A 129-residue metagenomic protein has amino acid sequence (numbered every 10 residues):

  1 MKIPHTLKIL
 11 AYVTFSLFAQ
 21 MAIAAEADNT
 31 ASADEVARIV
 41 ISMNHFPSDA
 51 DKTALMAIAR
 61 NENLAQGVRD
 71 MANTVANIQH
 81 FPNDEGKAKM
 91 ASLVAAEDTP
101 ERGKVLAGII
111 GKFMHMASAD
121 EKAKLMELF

Functional and structural regions predicted by a protein language model:
K2-A11: Bacterial N-terminal signal peptides that target proteins for export
L10-Q20: Bacterial N-terminal signal peptides
A24-N63, V68-M71: Immediate post-signal-peptide N-terminus of mature secreted/exported proteins
T30, M43-A50, I78-E85, K112-D120: Alpha-helix capping and inter-helical loop/turn segments
A57-R60, L93-V94, L128: Alpha-solenoid HEAT/Armadillo-like helical repeat scaffolds in large eukaryotic proteins
A65-G111: Mid-chain, structured segments of secreted extracytoplasmic proteins
S118-F129: Short, low-complexity, Pro/Ser/Thr/Gly-rich segments in the mature regions of secreted, periplasmic
